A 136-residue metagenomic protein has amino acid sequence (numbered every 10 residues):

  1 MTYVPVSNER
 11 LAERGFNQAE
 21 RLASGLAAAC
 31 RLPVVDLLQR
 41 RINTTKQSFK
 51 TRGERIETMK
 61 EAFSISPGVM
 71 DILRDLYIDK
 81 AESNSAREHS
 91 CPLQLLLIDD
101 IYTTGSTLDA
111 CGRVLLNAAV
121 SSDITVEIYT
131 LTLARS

Functional and structural regions predicted by a protein language model:
M1-L97, T104-S136: Conserved PRPP/pyrophosphate-binding segment of the phosphoribosyltransferase/PRPP-pathway fold
